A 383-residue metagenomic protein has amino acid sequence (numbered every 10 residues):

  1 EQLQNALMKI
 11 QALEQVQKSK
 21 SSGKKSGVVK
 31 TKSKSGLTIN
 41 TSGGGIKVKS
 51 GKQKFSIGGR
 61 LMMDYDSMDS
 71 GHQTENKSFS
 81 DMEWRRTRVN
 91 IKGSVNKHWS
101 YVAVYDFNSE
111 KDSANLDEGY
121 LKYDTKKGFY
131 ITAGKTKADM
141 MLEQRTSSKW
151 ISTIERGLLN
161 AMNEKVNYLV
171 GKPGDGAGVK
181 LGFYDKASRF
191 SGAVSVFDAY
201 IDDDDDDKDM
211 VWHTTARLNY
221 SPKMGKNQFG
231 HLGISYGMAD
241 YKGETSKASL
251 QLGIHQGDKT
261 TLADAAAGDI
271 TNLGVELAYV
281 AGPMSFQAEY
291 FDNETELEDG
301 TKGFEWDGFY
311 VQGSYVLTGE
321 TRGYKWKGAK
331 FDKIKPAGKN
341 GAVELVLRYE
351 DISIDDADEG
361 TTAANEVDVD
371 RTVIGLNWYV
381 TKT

Functional and structural regions predicted by a protein language model:
E1-M62, R322-K330: N-terminal periplasmic/intermembrane-space "pro-region" immediately following the signal or transit peptide
S42-K242, W306-G338, A342-E359: Outer membrane beta-barrel
R85, V89, L273-G274, L376: Short, acidic/polar
A193, E276-A278, S285-Q287, E344-R348 (+1 more regions): Structural recognition of the beta-strand scaffold that forms the well-ordered cores of secreted hydrolase catalytic
D205-E305: Surface-exposed beta-loop-beta
T245-L262, G323-Y379, T383: Outer membrane beta-barrel transmembrane domains
E289, T318-T321, T381: Hydrophobic alpha-helix feature that most strongly marks membrane-spanning transmembrane helices and their immediate
